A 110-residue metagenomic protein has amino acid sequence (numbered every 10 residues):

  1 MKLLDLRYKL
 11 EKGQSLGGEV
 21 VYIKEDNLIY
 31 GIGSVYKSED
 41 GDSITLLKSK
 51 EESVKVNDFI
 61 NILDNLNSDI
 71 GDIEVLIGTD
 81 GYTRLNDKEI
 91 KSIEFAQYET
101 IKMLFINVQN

Functional and structural regions predicted by a protein language model:
M1-D5, K9: Short, intrinsically disordered N-terminal pre-domain segments
E11-N110: Detector for the mature cores of small, proteolytically processed and post-translationally modified peptide effectors
